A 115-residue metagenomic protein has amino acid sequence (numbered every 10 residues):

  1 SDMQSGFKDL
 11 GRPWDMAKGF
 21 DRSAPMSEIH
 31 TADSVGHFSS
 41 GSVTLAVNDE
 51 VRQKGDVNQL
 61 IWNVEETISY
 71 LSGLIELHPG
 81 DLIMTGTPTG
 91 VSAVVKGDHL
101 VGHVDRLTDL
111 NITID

Functional and structural regions predicted by a protein language model:
S1-L82, G90-D115: Catalytic-core "active-site belt" of small-molecule-metabolizing enzymes, emphasizing His/Asp/Glu-rich regions
T87: Switch II (G3) loop of P-loop NTPases
